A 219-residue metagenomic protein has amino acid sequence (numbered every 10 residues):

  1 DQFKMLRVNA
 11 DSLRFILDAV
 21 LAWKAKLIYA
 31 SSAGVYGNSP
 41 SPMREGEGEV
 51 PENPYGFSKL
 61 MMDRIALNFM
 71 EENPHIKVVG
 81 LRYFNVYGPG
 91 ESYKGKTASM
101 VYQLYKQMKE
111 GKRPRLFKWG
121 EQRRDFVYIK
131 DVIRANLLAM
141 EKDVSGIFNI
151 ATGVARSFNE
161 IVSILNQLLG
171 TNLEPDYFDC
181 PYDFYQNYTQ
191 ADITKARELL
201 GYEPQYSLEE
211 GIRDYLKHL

Functional and structural regions predicted by a protein language model:
M5-L6: A hydrophobic alpha-helix adjacent to the NAD(P)-binding/active-site core of NAD(P)-dependent oxidoreductases, strongly
L13-R14, L60-L67, V101-Y105, R134: Conserved active-site helix of classical SDR/Rossmann-fold NAD(P)-dependent CH-OH oxidoreductases
R14-P54, V79: Conserved Rossmann-fold NAD(P)-dependent oxidoreductase catalytic core, especially the SDR/UDP-sugar
V35-Y36, V86-G88, V132: Conserved sequence/active-site signature of Rossmann-fold short-chain dehydrogenase/reductase
N38-S39, V50-V79, F84, M108-E110: Active-site Tyr-X1-5-Lys
P51-S58, Y83, Y93, T97-V101 (+1 more regions): The catalytic Tyr-centered alpha-helix of NAD(P)H-dependent dehydrogenases
M108-L219: C-terminal substrate-binding subdomain of Rossmann-fold SDR/epimerase-dehydratase oxidoreductases
